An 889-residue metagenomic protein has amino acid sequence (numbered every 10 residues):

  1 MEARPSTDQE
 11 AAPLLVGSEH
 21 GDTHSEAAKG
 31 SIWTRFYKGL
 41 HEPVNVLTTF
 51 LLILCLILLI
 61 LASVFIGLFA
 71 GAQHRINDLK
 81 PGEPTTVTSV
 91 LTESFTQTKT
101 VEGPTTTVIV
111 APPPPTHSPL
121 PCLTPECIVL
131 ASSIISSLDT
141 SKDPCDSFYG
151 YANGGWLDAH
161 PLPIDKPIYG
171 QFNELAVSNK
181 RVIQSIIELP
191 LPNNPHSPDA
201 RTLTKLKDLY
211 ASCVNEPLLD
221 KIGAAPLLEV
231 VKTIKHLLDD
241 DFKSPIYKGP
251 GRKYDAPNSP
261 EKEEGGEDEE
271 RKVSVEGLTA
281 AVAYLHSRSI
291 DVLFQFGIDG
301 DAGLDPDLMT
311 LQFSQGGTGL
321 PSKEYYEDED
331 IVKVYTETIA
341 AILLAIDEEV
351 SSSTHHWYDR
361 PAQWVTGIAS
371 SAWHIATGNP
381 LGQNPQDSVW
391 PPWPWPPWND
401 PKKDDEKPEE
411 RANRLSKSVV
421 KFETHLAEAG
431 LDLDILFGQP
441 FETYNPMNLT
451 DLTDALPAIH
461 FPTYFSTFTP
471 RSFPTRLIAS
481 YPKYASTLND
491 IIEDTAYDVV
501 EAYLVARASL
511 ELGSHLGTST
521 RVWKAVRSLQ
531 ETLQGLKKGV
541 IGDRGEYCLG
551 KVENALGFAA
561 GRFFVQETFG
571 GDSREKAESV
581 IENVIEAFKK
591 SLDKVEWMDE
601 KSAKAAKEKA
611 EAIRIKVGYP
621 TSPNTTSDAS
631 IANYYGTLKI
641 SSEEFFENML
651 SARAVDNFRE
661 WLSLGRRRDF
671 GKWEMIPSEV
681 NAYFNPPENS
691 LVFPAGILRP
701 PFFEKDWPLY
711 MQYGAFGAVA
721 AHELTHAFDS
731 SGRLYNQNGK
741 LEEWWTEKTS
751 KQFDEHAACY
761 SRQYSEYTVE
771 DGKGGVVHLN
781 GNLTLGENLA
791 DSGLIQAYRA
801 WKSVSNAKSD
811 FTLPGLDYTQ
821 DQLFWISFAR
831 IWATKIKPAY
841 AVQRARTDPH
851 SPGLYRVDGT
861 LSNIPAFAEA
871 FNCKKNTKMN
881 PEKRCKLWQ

Functional and structural regions predicted by a protein language model:
M1-R35: Intrinsically disordered, low-complexity terminal tails of fungal membrane proteins
R35-L47, P121: Juxtamembrane membrane-interface segments at transmembrane-helix boundaries in membrane proteins
V46-P81, T116-P119: Alpha-helical transmembrane segments in eukaryotic/viral proteins
G67, A176, A455, T467 (+6 more regions): Intrinsically disordered, low-complexity linker/terminal regions across diverse proteins
R75-S118, T124, H356-T366, A372: Fungal extracellular Ser/Thr-rich, low-complexity intrinsically disordered regions
P112-K180: Extracellular/luminal recognition modules and glycoprotein regions
L138-A159, E324-L344, L785, I795: Hydrophobic/aromatic-rich, well-ordered segments within soluble, folded domains that form packed cores
I187-S579, N583, S641: Noncatalytic, helix-rich "gating/capping" subdomain that lines the substrate-entry/channel surface of large enzyme
